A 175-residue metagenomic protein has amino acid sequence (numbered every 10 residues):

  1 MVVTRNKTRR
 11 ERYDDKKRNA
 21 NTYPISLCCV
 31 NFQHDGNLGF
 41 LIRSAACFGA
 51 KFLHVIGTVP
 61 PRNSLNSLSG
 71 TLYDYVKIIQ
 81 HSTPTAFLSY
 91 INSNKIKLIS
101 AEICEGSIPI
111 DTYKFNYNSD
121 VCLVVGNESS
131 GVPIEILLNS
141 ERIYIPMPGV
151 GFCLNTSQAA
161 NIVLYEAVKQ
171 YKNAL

Functional and structural regions predicted by a protein language model:
M1-L175: Post-transcriptional modification and biogenesis factors for structured RNAs of the translation apparatus
